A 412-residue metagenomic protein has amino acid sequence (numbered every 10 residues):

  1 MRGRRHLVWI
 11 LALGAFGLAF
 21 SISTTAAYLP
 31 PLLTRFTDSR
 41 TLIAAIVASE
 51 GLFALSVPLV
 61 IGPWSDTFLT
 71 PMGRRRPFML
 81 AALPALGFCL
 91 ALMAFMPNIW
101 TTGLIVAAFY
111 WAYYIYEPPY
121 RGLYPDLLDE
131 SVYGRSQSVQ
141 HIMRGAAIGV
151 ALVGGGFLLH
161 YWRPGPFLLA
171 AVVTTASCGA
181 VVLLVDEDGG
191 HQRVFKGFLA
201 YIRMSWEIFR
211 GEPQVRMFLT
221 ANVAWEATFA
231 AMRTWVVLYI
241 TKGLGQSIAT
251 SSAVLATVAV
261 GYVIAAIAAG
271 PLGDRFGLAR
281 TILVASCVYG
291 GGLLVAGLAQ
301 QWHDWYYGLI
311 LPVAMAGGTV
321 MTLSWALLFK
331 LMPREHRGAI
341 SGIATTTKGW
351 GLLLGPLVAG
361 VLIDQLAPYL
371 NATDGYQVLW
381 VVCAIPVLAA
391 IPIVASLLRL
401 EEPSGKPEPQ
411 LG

Functional and structural regions predicted by a protein language model:
M1-G51, R216-A221, W225-G243: Helix-loop boundary and gating motifs at the non-cytosolic
M1-R4, D188-L219, L411-G412: Juxtamembrane intracellular "pre-TM" segments in multi-pass secondary transporters
L29, I115-L128, T319-P333: Intracellular juxtamembrane helix-capping segments at the cytosolic ends of symmetry-related transmembrane helices
V57-M72, A265-G277, I363: Helix-to-loop junctions at the C-terminal end of transmembrane segments in multipass secondary transporters
R74, F157-V172, V361-V387: A membrane-interface helix-boundary motif in multi-pass transporters
R76-A91, R280-V295: Structural signature of the two symmetry-related core transmembrane helices
A94, A176-V185, L379-G412: Multi-pass alpha-helical transporter architecture, strongest for 12-TM Major Facilitator/SLC carriers used
G134-G156, T347-P356: Glycine-rich segments within core transmembrane alpha-helices of 12-TM secondary carriers
